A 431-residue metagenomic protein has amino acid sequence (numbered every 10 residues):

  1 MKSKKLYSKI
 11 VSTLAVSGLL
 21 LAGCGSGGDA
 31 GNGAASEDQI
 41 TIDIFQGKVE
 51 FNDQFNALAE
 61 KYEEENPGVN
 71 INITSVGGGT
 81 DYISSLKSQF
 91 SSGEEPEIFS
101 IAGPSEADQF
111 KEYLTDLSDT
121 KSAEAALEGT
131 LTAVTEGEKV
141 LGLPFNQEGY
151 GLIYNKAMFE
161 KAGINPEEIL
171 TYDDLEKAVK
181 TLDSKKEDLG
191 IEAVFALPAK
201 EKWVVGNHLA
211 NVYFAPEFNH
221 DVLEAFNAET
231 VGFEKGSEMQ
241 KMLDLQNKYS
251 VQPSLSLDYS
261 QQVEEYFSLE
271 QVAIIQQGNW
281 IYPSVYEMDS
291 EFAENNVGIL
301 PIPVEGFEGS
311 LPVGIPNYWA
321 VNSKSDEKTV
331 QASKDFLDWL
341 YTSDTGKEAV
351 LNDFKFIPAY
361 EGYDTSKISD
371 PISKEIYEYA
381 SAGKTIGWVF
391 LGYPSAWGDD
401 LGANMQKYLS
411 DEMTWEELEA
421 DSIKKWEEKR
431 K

Functional and structural regions predicted by a protein language model:
K2-K4, S8-T13, S17-G18, C24-E106 (+8 more regions): Conserved N-terminal structural module of periplasmic/extracytoplasmic solute-binding proteins
Q54, L58, E238-L245, E327-L340 (+1 more regions): Short amphipathic alpha-helical coupling segments at ligand-binding clamshell hinges and other catalytic/signaling
E60, E64-E65, N70-N72, A162 (+1 more regions): Extracytoplasmic/periplasmic substrate-recognition and gating elements
S75-S85, Y172-D174, L255-L269: Short helix-initiation/N-cap motifs at beta->coil->alpha
A102-G151, E294-L300: Hinge/lid segment of periplasmic solute-binding proteins
L141-L143, Y150, E176-N227, V272: Extracytoplasmic/periplasmic solute-binding protein
E160, S184, D344-K347, A359 (+2 more regions): Conserved C-terminal helix/tail region of periplasmic/extracytoplasmic solute-binding proteins
V179-K180, E224-L257: Glycine-centered hinge/linker elements that transmit conformational signals in sensory and ligand-binding systems
